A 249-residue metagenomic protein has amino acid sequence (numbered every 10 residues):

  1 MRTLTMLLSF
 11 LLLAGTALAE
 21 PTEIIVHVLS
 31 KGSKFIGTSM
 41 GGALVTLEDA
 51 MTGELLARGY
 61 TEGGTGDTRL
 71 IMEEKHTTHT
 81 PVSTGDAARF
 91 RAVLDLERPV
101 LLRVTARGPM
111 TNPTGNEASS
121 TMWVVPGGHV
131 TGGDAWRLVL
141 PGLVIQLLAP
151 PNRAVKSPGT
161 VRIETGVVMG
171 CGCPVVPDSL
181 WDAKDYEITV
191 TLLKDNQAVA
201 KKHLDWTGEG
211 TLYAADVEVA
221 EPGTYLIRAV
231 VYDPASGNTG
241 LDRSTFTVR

Functional and structural regions predicted by a protein language model:
L13-A19: Sec/Tat signal peptide C-region and signal peptidase I cleavage site
H27-G37, G166-W181: Short amphipathic, basic-aromatic surface patches that mediate peripheral association with negatively charged
G37-L44, D178-I188: Short coil-to-beta strand junction motifs in C2/discoidin
G66-F90, T207-A214: Aromatic sugar-binding surface patches on proteins that engage polysaccharides or sugar-phosphate polymers
D95-R98, E218-G223: Surface-exposed, short loops/turns at beta-strand junctions within beta-sandwich domains
L96-E117, Y232-L241: Short acidic/polar inter-strand loop motif in beta-rich domains
M110-D134, T247-V248: Structured interaction patches on ligand/partner-binding surfaces of diverse proteins
V125-C173: Short, compositionally biased P/S/T/A/G/V-rich stretches that sit at domain boundaries
